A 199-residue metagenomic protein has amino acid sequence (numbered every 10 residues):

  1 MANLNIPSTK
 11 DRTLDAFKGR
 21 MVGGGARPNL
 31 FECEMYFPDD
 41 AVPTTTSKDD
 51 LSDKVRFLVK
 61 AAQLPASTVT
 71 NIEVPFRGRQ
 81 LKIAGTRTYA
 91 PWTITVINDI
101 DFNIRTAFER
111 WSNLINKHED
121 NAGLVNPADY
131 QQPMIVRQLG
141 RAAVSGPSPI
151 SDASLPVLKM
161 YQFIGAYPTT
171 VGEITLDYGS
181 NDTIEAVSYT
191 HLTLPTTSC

Functional and structural regions predicted by a protein language model:
M1-L64: Polar/acidic, low-complexity leader/linker segments enriched in S/T/G and N/D
A2-A26, R77-Y161: Extracellular/virion structural assembly segments
A62-I83: A glycine-rich, hydrophobic loop/mini-helix early in the fold
V157-T175: Juxtamembrane loop segments immediately following a transmembrane helix
T175-T183: Short proline/glycine-enriched turn/loop segments at secondary-structure junctions
T190-T196: Conserved small/polar residues in nucleotide/adenosyl-binding loops
